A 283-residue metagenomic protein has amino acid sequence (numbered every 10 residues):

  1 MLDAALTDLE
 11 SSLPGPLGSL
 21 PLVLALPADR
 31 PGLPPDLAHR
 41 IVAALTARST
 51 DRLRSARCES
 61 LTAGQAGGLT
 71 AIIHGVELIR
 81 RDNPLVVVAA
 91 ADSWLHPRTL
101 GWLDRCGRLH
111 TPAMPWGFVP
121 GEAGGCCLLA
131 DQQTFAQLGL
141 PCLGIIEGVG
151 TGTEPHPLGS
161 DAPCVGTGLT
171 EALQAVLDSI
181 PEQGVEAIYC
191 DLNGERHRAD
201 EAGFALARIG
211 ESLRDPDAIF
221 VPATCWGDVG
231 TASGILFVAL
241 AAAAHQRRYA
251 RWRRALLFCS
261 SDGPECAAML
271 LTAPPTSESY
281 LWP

Functional and structural regions predicted by a protein language model:
M1-D8, E59-L69, P112-G125, V149-L177 (+3 more regions): Active-site pocket-shaping loop/turn-to-helix segments
M1-L33, R40, H74, G152 (+7 more regions): Conserved active-site "lid/cap" helical segment
L17-P21, S55-A56, R81-V86, P115 (+6 more regions): Short coil/turn connectors at secondary-structure junctions
P21-L26, I146-E147, I188-D191, A255-C259: Extended hydrophobic secondary-structure segments that form protein cores and membrane-embedded regions
R30-E77, P97-P120, Q137-L138, F204-F237 (+1 more regions): Conserved catalytic cysteine-centered active-site region of acyl-thioester-dependent Claisen-condensing enzymes
P84-L103, T151-P163, C190-D200, D217-R253 (+2 more regions): Acyl-CoA/ACP chain-elongation machinery
D104-E182, E186-A187, G263, T272-P283: Condensing-enzyme catalytic core mediating Claisen C-C bond formation in acyl metabolism
